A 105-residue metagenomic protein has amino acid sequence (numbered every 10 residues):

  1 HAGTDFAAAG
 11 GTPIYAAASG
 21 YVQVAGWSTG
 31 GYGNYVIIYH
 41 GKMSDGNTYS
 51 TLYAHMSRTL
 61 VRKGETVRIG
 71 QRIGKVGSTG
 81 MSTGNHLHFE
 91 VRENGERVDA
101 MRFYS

Functional and structural regions predicted by a protein language model:
H1-A18, Y39-H40, E93: Short glycine/threonine/proline-enriched tight-turn/helix- or strand-capping micro-motif at secondary-structure
F6, Y35-I38, R68-G80: Short hydrophobic beta/alpha edge segments that flank linear recognition/processing sites
A8-G10, H86, R97-D99: Secondary-structure boundary/capping motif
G11, R58-V61, M81: Disulfide-stabilized cysteine-rich extracellular repeat microdomains
P13-V24, V61-V76: Short, well-structured beta-strand-loop connectors
A16-R58, N85-V91: Zn2+-dependent peptidoglycan hydrolase active-site motif and core
S28, M56, S78-T79, F103: Residue-level structural signal for beta-strand termini and adjacent loop
M43-N47, R58-R72, E90-S105: Acidic, glycine-rich catalytic/binding loops that coordinate metals and/or anionic ligands
